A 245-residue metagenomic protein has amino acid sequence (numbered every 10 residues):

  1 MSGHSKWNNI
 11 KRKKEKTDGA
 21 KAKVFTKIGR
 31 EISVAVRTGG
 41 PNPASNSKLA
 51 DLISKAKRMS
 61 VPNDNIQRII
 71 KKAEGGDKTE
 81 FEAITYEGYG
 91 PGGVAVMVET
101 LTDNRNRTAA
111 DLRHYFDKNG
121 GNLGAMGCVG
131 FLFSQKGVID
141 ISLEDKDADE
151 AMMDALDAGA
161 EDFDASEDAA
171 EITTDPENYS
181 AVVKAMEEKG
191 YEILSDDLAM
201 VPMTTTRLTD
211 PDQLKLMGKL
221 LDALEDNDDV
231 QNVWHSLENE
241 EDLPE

Functional and structural regions predicted by a protein language model:
M1-G124, C128-V138, H235: N-terminal cationic and glycine-rich segments that engage phosphates or anionic surfaces
V138-E245: Positively charged, low-complexity, intrinsically disordered RNA-binding extensions
